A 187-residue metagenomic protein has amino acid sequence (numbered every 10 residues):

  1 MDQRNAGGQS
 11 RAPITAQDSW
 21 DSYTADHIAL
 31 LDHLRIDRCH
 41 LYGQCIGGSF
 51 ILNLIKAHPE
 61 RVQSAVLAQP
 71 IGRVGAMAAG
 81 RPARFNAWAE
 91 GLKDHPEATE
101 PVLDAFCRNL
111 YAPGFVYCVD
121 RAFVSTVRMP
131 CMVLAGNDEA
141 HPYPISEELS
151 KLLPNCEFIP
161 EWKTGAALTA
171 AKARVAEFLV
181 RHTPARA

Functional and structural regions predicted by a protein language model:
M1-S10: Conserved alpha/beta-hydrolase
S10-T24: Catalytic nucleophile-loop/oxyanion-hole region of alpha/beta-hydrolase and closely related hydrolase-like folds
D21-C39: Conserved acidic catalytic loop of the alpha/beta-hydrolase fold
C39, G43-C45: Conserved alpha/beta-hydrolase "nucleophile elbow" surrounding the catalytic nucleophile
S49-A57, V62-G91: Flexible "cap/lid" loop of the alpha/beta hydrolase fold
V127, V133-A135: Short beta-strand/loop motif that positions the catalytic acidic residue of the alpha/beta-hydrolase fold
A140-I145: Conserved alpha/beta-hydrolase "acid-adjacent" motif
C156-A187: Catalytic active-site module of serine/aspartate enzymes centered on a nucleophile-bearing elbow/loop
